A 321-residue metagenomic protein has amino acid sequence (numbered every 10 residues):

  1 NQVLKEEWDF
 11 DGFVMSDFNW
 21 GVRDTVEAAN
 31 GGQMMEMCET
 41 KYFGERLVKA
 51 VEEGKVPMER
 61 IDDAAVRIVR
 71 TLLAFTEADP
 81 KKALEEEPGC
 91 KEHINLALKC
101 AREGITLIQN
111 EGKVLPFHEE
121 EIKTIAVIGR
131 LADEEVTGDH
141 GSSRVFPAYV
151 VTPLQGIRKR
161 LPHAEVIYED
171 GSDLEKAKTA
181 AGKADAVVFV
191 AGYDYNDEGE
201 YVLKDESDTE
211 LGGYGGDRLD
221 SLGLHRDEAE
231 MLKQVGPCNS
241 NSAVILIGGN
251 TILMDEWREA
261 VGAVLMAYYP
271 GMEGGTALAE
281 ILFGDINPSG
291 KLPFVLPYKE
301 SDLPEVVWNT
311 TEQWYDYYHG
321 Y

Functional and structural regions predicted by a protein language model:
N1-D9, R158, L232-S240: Surface-exposed amphipathic alpha-helices with a cationic face
N1-R60: Second-shell residues forming the walls of enzyme active-site clefts
F10-G12, A164, P237-S242, V261: A short helix->loop->beta-strand "cap" motif at the edges of active sites that frequently abuts
V14-S16, V127, Y168, F189 (+2 more regions): Structural beta-sheet core signal
R23-D24, E175-A177: Short acidic active-site motifs
E39, K49-G141, F146-L154, R158-R160 (+1 more regions): Secreted, periplasmic, or luminal enzymes acting at the cell surface/secretory milieu
V136-D139, Y193-H225: Glycine/threonine-rich flexible loop motifs
A184: An anion/phosphate-binding loop that grips the pyrophosphate of nucleotide cofactors and donors
